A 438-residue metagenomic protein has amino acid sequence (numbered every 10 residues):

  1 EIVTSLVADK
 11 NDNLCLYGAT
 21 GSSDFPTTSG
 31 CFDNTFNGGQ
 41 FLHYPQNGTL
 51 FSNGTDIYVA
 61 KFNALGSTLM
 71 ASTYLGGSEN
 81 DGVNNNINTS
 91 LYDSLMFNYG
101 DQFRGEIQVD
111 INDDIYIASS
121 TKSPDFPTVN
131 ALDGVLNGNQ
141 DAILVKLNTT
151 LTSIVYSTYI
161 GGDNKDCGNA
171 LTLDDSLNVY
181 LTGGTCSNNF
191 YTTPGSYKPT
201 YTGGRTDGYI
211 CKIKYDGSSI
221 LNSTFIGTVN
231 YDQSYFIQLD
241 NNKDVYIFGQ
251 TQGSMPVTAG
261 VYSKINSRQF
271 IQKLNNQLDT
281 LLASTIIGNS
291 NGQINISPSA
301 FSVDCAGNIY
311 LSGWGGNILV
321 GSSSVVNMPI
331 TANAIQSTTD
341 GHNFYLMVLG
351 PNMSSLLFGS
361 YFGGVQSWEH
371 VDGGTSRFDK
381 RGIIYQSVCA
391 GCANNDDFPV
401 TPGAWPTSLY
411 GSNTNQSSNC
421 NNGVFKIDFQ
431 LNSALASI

Functional and structural regions predicted by a protein language model:
E1-I438: A sequence-level/structural motif corresponding to short, flexible coil/turn segments enriched in small polar residues
